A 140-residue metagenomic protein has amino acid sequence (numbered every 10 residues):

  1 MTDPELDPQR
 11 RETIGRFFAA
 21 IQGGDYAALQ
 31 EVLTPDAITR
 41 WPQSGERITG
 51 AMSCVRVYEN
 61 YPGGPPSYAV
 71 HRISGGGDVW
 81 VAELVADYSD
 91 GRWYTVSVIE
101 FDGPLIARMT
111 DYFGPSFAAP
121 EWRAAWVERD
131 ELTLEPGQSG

Functional and structural regions predicted by a protein language model:
M1-G140: C-terminal and inter-domain tail/linker signature
